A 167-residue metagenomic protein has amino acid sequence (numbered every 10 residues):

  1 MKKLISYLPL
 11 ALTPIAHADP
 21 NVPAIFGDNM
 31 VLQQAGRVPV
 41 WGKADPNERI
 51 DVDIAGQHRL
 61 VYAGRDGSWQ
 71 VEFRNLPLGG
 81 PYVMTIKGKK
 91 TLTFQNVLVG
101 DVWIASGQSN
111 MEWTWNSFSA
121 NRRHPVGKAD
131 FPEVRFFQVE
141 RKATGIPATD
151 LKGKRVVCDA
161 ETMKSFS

Functional and structural regions predicted by a protein language model:
K2-Y7: Sec-dependent signal peptide recognition, specifically the positively charged N-region followed immediately by
P9-H17: Hydrophobic h-region of N-terminal signal peptides that target proteins for export in Gram-negative bacteria
D19-S167: Cell-envelope and extracellular/periplasmic
